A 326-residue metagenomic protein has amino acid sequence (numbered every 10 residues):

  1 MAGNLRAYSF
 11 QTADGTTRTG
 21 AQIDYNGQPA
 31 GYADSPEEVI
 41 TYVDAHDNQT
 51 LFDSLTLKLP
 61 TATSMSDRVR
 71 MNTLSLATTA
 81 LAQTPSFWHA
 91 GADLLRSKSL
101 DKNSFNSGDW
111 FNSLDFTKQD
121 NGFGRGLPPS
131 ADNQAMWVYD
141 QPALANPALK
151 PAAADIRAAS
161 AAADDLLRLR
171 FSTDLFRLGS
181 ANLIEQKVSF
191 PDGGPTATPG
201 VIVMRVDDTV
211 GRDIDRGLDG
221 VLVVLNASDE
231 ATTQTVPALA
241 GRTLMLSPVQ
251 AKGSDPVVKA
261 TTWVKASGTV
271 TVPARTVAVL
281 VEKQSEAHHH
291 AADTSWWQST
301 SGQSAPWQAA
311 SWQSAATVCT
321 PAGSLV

Functional and structural regions predicted by a protein language model:
M1-N26: Extended, Lys/Arg-enriched charged tracts that mediate electrostatic binding to polyanionic substrates
T19-L222, A227-T233, A238-R242: Loop/helix patches that line or flank the sugar-binding groove of alpha-linked glycan CAZymes
L239-G253: Solvent-exposed beta-hairpin/edge-strand motifs
T261-D293: C-terminal beta-strand-rich structural cap/linker in extracellular carbohydrate-active enzymes
W296-W297, W307, W312: Tryptophan (W) side chains
